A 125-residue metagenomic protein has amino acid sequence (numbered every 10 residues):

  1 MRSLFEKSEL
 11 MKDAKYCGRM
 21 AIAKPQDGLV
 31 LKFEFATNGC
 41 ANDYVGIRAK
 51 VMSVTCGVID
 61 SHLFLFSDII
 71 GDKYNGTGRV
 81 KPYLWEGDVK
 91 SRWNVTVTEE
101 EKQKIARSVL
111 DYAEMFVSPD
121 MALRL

Functional and structural regions predicted by a protein language model:
M1-L4, Y16-L125: Intrinsically disordered, low-complexity regulatory regions enriched in serine/threonine/proline and acidic residues
